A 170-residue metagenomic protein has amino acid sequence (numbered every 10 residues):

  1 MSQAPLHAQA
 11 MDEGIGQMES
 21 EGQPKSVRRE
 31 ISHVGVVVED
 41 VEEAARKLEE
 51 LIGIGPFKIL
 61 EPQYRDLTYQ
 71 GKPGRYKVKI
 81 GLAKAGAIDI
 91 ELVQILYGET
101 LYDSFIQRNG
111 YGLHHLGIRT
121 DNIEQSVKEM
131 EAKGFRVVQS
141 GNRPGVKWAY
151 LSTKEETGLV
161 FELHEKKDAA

Functional and structural regions predicted by a protein language model:
S2-K25, V36, E124-A170: Vicinal oxygen chelate
S20-V27, G55-G86, L92-H114, R136-T153 (+1 more regions): Vicinal oxygen chelate
E21, I31-H33, E39, G53-I54: The feature marks the first
V27-R28, V41: Onset of an N-terminal alpha helix
I31-V38, L48, I80, A85 (+3 more regions): Short, structured motif recognition centered on aromatic/hydrophobic residues
V38-E42, T120-I123: Helix N-cap motif at beta-to-alpha junctions
E42-I54, S126-A132: Amphipathic alpha-helical segments
I106-K128, A132: Short, solvent-exposed interaction modules
